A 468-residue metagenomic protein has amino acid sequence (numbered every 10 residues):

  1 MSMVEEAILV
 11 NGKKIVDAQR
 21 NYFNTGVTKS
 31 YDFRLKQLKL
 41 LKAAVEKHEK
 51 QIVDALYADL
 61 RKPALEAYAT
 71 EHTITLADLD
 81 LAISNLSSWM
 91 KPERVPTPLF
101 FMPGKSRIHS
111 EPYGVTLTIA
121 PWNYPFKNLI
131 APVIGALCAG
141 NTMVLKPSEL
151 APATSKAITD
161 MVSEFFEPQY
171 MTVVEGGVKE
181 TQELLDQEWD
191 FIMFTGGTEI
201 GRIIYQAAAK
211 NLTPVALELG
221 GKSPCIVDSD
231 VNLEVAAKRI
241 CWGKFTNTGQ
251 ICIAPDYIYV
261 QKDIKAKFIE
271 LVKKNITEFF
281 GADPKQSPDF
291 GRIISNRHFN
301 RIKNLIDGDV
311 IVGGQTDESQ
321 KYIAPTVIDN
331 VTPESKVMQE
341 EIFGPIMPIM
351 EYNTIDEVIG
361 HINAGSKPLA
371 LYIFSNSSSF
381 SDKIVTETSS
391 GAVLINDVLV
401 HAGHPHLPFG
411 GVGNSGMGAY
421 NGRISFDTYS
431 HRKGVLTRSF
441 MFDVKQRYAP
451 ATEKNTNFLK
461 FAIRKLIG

Functional and structural regions predicted by a protein language model:
M1-R107: N-terminal Rossmann-like NAD(P)+-binding subdomain of aldehyde/semialdehyde dehydrogenases
S2, E6, E199-T332, I355-D356 (+3 more regions): ALDH superfamily catalytic-core signature
S2-M3, N21, S30, I226 (+2 more regions): Conserved C-terminal structural/oligomerization subdomain of aldehyde/semialdehyde dehydrogenase
G12, Y31, E49, L233 (+3 more regions): Residues at or immediately preceding the N-termini of alpha-helices
V27, K42-V45, E49, L60 (+13 more regions): Structural signal for hydrophobic packing residues in well-ordered secondary-structure cores of soluble enzyme domains
R34, L79, G140, M171 (+7 more regions): Residue-level signal for inorganic ion chemistry
L99-V235: Rossmann-like NAD(P) dinucleotide-binding subdomain of oxidoreductase/dehydrogenase enzymes
S155-I158, L184, I204, F268 (+3 more regions): Hydrophobic packing residues within well-ordered alpha-helices of enzyme cores
